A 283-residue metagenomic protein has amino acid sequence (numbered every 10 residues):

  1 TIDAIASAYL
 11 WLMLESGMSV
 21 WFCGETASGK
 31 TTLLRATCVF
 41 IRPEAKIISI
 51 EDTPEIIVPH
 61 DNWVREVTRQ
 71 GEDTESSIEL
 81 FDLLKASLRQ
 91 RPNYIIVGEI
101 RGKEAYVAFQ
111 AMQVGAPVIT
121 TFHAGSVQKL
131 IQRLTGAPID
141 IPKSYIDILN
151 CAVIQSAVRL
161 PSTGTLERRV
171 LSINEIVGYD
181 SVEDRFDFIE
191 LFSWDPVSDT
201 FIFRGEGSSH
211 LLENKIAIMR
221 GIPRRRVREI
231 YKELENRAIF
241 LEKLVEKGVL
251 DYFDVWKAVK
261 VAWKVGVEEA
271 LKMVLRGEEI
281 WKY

Functional and structural regions predicted by a protein language model:
D3, S7-T26, T32-V158: Switch/coupling sub-region of P-loop NTPases
P43-D52, G71-E75, V118-G125, L149 (+2 more regions): Short, Lys/Arg-enriched charge-dense amphipathic segments
T121, G136, R228-Y231, E246-V249: Generic amphipathic alpha-helical segments used as scaffolds and interaction surfaces in large, multi-domain proteins
T135-P138, V153, S181, R220 (+3 more regions): Generic secondary-structure transition motif, activating predominantly at the C-termini of alpha-helices
C151-L241: Conserved P-loop NTPase
K232-Y283: Terminal-proximal interaction/regulatory segments of ATP-powered molecular machines
